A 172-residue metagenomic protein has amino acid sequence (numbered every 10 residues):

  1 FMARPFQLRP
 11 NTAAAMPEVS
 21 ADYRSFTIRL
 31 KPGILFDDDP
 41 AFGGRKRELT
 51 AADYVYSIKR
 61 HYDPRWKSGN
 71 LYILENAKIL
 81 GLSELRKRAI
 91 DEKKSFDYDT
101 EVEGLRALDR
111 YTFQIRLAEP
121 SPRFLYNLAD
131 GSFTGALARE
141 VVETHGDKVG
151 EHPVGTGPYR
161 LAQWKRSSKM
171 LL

Functional and structural regions predicted by a protein language model:
F1, T12, P40-G43, G69-N70 (+1 more regions): A structural "hinge/loop" feature
F1-A21, H152-V154: N-terminal lobe/hinge region of extracytoplasmic solute-binding protein
A3, S83-T112, R116-L172: Gly/Pro-rich hinge or "lid" segments in bacterial periplasmic/extracellular proteins
F6-Q7, G44-A52, R166: Soluble non-cytosolic domains of exported or imported proteins
T12, L30-I34, P40, D53 (+4 more regions): A mature extracytoplasmic/lumenal domain signature
A14, R24, I28, P32 (+5 more regions): Solvent-exposed, polar/charged alpha-helical surfaces in well-ordered, non-transmembrane soluble domains, broadly
P32-L35, K59-K67, P120-P122, A129 (+1 more regions): Sec-exported extracytoplasmic/periplasmic mature domains
K67-S83: Short glycine-rich, low-complexity/disordered patches
